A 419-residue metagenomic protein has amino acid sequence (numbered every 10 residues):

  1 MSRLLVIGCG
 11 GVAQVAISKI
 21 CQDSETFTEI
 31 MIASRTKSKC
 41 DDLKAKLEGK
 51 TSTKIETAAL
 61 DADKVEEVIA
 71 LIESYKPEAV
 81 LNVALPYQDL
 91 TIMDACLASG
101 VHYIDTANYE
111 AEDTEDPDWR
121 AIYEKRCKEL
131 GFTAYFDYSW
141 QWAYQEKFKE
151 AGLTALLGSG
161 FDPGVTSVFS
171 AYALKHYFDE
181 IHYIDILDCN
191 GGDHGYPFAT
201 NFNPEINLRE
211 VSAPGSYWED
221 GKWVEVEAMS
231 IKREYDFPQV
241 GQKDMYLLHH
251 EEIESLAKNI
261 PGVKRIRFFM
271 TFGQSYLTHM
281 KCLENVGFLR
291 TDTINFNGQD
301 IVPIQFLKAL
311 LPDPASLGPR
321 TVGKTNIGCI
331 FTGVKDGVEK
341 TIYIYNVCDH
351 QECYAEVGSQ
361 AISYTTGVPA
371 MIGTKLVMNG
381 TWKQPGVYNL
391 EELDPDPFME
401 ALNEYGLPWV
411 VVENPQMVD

Functional and structural regions predicted by a protein language model:
L4-G11: Conserved N-terminal Rossmann-fold NAD(P)-binding element of oxidoreductases
Q14: Residues forming the Rossmann-fold NAD(P)(H) cofactor-binding site
E29-M31: Short beta-strand element of Class I
R35-K39: Helix N-cap at the beta1-alpha1 junction of Rossmann-like dinucleotide-binding domains, i.e., the first residues
K50-K64: Rossmann-fold cofactor-recognition segment
L60-P77, A84, Q88: Conserved Rossmann-fold cofactor-binding substructure of NAD(P)-dependent oxidoreductases
P86-D89, M93-F202: Glycine-/Pro-rich loop/turn segments that contact NAD(P) or position catalytic residues in Rossmann-like domains
K175-D419: C-terminal catalytic/substrate-binding lobe primarily of soluble NAD(P)-dependent oxidoreductases
